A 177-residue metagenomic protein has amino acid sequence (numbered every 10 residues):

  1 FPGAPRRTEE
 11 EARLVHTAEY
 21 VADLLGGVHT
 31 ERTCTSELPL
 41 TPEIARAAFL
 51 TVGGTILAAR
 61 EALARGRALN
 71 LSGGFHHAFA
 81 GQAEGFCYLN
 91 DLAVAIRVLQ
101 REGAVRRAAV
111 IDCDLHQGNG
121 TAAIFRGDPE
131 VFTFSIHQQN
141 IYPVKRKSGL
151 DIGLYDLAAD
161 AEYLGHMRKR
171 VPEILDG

Functional and structural regions predicted by a protein language model:
F1-G177: HDAC/HDAC-like amidohydrolase catalytic core signature
